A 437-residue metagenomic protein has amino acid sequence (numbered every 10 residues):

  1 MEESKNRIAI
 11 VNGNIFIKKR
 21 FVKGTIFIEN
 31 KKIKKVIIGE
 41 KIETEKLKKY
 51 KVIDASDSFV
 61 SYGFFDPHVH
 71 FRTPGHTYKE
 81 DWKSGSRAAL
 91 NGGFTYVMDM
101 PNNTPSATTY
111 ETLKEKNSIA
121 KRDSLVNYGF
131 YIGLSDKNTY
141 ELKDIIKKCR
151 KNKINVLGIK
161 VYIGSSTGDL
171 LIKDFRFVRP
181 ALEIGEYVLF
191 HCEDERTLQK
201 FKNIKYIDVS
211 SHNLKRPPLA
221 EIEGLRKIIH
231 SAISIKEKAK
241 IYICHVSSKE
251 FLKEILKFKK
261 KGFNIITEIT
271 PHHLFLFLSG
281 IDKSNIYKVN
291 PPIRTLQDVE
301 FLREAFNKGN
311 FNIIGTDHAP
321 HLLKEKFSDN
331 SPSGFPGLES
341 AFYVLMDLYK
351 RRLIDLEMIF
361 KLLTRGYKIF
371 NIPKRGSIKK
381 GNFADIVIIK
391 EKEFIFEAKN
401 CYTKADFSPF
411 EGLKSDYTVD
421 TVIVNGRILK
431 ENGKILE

Functional and structural regions predicted by a protein language model:
M1-K46: N-terminal metal-binding scaffold of metallo-dependent hydrolase/deaminase domains
G13, F383-E437: C-terminal cap of metal-dependent C-N hydrolases
G13, I26, K31, D57 (+15 more regions): Divalent metal-coordination and catalytic microenvironments
K41-V60: Active-site metal-binding motif and surrounding structural segment of the metallo-beta-lactamase
A55-D123: Metal-associated gating/positioning segment near the N- to mid-region
P67-E80, G129-Y140, I163-S166, L214-K215: Active-site mouth loops of central-metabolism enzymes
Y140-I314: Histidine/acidic residue-rich metal-binding segments in metalloenzymes
S210-K238, N307-I314, H318-K392: His/Asp/Glu-enriched, well-ordered alpha-helical/loop segment that forms or immediately abuts the divalent-metal
